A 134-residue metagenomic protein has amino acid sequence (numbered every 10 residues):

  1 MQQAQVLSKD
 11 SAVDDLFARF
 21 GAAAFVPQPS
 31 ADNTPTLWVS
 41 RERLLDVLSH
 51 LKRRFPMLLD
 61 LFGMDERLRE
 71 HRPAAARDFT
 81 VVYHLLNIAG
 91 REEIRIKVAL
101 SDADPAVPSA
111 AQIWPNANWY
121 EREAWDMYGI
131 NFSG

Functional and structural regions predicted by a protein language model:
M1-G134: Terminal low-complexity/charged segments
